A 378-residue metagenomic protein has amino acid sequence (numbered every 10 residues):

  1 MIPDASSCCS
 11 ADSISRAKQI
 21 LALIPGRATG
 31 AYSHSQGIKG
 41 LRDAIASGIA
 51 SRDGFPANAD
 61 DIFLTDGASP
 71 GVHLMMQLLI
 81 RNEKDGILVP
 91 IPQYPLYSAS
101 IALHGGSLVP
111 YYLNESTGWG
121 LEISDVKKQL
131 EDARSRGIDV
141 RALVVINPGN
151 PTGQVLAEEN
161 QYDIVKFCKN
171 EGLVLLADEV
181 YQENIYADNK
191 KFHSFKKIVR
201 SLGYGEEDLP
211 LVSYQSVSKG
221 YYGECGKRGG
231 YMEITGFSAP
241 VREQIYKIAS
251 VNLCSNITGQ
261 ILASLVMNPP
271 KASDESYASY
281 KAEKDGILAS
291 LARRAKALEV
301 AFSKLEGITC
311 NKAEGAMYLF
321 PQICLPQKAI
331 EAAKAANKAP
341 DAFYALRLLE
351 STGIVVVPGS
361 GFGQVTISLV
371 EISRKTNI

Functional and structural regions predicted by a protein language model:
M1-Q36, G40-I378: PLP-dependent class I/II
